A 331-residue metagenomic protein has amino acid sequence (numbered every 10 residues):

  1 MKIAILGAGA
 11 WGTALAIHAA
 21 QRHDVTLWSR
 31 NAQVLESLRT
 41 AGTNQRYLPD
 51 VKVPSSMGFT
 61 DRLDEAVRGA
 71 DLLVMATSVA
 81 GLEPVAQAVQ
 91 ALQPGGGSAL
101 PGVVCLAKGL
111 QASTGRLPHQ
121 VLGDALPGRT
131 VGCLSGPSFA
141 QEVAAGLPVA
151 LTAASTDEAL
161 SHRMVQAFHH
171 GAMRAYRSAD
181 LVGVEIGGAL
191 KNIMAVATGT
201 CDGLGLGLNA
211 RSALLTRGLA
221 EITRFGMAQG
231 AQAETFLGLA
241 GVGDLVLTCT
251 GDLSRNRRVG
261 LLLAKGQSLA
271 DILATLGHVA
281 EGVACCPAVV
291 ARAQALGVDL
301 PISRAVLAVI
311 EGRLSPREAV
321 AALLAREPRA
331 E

Functional and structural regions predicted by a protein language model:
M1-V51, M57-D61: NAD(P)+-binding Rossmann beta1-loop-alpha1 motif at the extreme N-terminus of oxidoreductases
V53, F59-P148, M164: Rossmann-like NAD(P)(H) cofactor-binding subdomain of soluble oxidoreductases
G81, L92, V121-V131, P148-V196 (+1 more regions): Internal alpha-helical scaffold of NAD(P)-dependent oxidoreductase catalytic cores
C105, T130-S135, A175-A179, G238 (+1 more regions): General beta-strand structural signal in soluble alpha/beta enzymes
K191, A195-D202, M227-L237, L245-E331: NAD(P)-dependent Rossmann-like dehydrogenase/reductase catalytic/cofactor-binding core
